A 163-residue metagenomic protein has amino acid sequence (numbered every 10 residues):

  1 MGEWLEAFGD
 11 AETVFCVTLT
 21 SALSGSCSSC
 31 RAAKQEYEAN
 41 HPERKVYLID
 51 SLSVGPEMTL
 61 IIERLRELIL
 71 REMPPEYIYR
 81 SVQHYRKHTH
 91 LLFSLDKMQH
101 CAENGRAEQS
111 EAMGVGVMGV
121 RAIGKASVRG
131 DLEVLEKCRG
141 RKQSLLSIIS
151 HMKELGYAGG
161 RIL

Functional and structural regions predicted by a protein language model:
M1-F8: Glycine-rich oxoanion-binding loops at beta->alpha junctions
G9-D10, L70: Residues at the C-terminal ends
T13-F15: Structural motif
V17, I49: Hydrophobic residues at beta-strand termini and immediately following loops that shape nucleotide-binding pockets
T20: Short loop/turn motifs enriched for small/polar and acidic residues
L23-S26, C30-Q35, R44-Y47, S53-E63 (+1 more regions): Mixed-charge interfacial surface used for oligomerization/domain docking and macromolecular partner engagement
A39: Arginine/glycine-rich "motif VI" loop of SF2 helicases in the C-terminal RecA-like domain
